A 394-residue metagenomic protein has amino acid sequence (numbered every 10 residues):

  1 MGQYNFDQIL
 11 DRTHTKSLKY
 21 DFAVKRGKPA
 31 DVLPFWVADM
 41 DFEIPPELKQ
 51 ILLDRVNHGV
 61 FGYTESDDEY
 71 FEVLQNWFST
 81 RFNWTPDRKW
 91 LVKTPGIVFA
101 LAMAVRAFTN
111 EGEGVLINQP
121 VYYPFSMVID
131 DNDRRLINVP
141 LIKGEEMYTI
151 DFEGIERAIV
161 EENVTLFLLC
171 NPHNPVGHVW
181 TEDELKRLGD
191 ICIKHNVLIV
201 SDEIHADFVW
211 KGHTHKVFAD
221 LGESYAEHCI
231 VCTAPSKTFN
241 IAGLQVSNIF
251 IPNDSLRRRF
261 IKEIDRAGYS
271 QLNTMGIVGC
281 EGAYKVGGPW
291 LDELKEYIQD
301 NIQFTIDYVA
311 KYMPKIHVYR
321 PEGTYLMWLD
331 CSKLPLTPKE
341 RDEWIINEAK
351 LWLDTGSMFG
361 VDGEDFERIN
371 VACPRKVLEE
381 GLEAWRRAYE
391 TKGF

Functional and structural regions predicted by a protein language model:
M1-K19, K28-D31: Conserved PLP-binding active-site segment in aminotransferase class I/II-type PLP enzymes
Y4, G27-L33, A38-L53, T85-D87 (+1 more regions): PLP-dependent class I/II
I9, F61-Y63, F218: Short clusters of hydrophobic/aromatic residues that line enzyme substrate/ligand-binding pockets
K16-A23, P140-K143: Short regulatory "switch" loops immediately downstream of catalytic or recognition motifs within protein catalytic
R55, G62-P95: Conserved N-terminal alpha-helix of the aminotransferase class I/II PLP-enzyme fold
N57-V60, A104: Short acidic, glycine/Ser/Thr-rich loop/turn "cap" segments at secondary-structure junctions
